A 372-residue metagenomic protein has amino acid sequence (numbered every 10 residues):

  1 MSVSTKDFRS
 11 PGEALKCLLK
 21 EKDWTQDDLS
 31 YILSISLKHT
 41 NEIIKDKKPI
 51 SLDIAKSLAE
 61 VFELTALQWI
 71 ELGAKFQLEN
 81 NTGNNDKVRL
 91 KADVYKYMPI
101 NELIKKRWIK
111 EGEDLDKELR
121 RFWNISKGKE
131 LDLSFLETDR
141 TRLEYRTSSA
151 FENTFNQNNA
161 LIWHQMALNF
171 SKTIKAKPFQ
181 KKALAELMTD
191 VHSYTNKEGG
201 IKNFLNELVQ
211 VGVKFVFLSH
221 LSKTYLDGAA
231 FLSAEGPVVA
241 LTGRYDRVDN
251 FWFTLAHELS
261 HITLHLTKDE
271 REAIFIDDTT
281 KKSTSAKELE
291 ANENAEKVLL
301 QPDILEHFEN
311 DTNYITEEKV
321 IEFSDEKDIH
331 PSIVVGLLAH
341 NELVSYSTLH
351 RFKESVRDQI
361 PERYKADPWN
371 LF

Functional and structural regions predicted by a protein language model:
S2-Y31, I35-F372: Active-site hotspot residues in diverse enzymes, especially metal/ion-binding acidic/histidine motifs
